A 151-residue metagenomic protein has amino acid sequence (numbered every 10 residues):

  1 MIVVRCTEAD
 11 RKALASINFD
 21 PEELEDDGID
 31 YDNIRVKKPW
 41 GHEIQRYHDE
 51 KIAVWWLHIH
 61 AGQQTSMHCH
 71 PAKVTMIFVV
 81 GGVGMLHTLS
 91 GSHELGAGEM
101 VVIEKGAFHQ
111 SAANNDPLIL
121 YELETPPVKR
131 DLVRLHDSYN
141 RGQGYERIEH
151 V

Functional and structural regions predicted by a protein language model:
M1-A53, Q64, L135-V151: A short, N-terminal "cap"/entry segment at the start of jelly-roll beta-barrel domains of the cupin/DSBH fold
Q45-H48, W55-L57, T65-P71, F78 (+1 more regions): Short histidine-centered beta-strand/loop micro-motifs that create catalytic or ligand/metal-coordination sites
E50-I52, H60-Q64, V83, P126: Short, charged/polar surface micro-motifs in flexible loops or helix N-caps
H60-A61, P71-M85, L89-S90: Glycine- and acidic-residue-biased ligand/ion/polar-headgroup-sensing regions
Q63, A72-K73, G91, A107 (+1 more regions): A generic "binding-loop/recognition-motif" signal
S66, L86-T88, L120-E122: Short hydrophobic/aromatic-rich beta-strand segments that constitute the beta-sheet cores of beta-sandwich/beta-barrel
L89-F108: Short acidic-glycine-tyrosine-enriched beta hairpin
Q110, N114-V151: Double-stranded beta-helix
